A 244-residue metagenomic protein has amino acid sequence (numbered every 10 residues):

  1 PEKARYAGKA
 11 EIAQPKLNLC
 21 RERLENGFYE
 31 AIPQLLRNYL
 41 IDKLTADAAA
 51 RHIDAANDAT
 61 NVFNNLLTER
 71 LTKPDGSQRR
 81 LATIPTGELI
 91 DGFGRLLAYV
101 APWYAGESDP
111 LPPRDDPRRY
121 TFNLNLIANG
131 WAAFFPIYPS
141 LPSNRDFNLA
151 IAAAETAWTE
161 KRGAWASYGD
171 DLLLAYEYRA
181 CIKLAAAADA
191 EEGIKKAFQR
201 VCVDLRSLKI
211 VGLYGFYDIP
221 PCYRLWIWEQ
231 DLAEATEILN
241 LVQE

Functional and structural regions predicted by a protein language model:
P1-E244: Small beta-barrel nucleic-acid-binding modules, primarily SNase/OB-fold domains and secondarily Tudor-like barrels
